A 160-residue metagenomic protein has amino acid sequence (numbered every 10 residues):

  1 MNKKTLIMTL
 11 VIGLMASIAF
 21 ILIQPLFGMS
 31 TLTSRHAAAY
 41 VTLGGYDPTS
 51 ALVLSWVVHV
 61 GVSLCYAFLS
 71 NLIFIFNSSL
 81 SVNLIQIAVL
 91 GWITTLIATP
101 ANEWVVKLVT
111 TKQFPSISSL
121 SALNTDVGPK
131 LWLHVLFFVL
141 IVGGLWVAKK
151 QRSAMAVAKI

Functional and structural regions predicted by a protein language model:
M1-I160: Juxtamembrane/disordered regions of integral membrane proteins
